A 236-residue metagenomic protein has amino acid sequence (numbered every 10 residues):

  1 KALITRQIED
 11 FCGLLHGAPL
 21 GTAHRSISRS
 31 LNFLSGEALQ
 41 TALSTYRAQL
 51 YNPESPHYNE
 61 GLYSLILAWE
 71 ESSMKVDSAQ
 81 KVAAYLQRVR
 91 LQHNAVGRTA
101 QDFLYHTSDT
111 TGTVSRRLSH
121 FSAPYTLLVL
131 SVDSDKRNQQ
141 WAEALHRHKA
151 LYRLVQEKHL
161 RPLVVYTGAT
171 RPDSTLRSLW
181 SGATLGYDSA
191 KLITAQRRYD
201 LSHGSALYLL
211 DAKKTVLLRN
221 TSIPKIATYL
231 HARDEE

Functional and structural regions predicted by a protein language model:
K1-T113: Oxidative protein folding and maturation machinery
V114-H148, R161-V165: Short active-site neighborhood of thiol/selenol oxidoreductases, capturing the structured segment around
F121-S122, V155-K158, Y199-H203: A structural signal for short secondary-structure junctions
V129-D133, V164-G168, Y187-S189, D211 (+1 more regions): Active-site proximal loops enriched in glycine and acidic residues that flank catalytic Cys/His/Asp and coordinate
Q139-L179, A190-A195: Structural microenvironment flanking redox-active thiols in thiol-disulfide oxidoreductases
T175-Y208, A212: Short, internal strand/loop/helix patches that form the active-site neighborhood or redox-interaction surface
H203-A206, A212-E236: Non-catalytic, surface beta->alpha helical segment in thiol-disulfide oxidoreductase systems
